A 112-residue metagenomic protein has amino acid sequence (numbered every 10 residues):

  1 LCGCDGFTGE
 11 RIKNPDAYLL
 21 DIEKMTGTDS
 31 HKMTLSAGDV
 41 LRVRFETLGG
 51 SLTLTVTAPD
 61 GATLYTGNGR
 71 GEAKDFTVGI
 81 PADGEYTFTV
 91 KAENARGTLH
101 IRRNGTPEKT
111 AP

Functional and structural regions predicted by a protein language model:
G3-M33, A111: Transition segment at domain starts
I22-T57, R96: Post-signal-peptide N-terminal segment of Sec-exported extracytoplasmic proteins
E23, Y65-G71: Short beta-strand segments within Ig-like beta-sandwich modules, predominantly Fibronectin type-III
D29-H31, E72-V78, Y86: Short strand-edge motifs at loop-to-beta-strand transitions and within beta-strands of extracellular beta-rich domains
G38, D83-E85: Extracellular Ig-like/FN3 beta-sandwich strand-entry sites
G49-T66, I101-N104: Short, surface-exposed beta-strand/strand-loop-strand elements in extracellular ectodomains
L52, V90-K109: Edge beta-strands of jelly-roll/beta-sandwich modules across compartments, strongly enriched in secreted/luminal
A58, A82, A92: Residues on the solvent-exposed faces and adjacent turns of beta-rich solenoids used to engage binding targets
